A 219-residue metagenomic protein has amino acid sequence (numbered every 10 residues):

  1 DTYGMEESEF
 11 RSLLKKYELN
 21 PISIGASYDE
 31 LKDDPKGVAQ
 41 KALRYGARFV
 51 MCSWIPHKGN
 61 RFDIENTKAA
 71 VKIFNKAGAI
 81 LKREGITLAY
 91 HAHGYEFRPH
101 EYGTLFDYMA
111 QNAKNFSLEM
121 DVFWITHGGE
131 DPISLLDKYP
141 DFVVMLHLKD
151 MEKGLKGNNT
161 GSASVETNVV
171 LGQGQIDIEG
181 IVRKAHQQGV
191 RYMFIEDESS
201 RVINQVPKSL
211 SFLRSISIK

Functional and structural regions predicted by a protein language model:
D1, S23-G25, M51, A89 (+3 more regions): Conserved beta-strand positions in the central sheet of alpha/beta enzyme cores
D1-K15: Glycine-rich, proline-tolerant flexible connector loops at the mouths of alpha/beta enzymes
T2-Y3, S27-E30, P56-K58, G94-E96 (+3 more regions): Active-site-proximal loop/turn and secondary-structure-junction residues that shape catalytic pockets, frequently
E6-E9, K32-A42, G128-L136, I178-I181: Short, acidic/polar
S8, N20, Y28-L118, I203: Active-site acidic/histidine proton-transfer and metal-coordination neighborhood in alpha/beta enzyme cores
L14, A42, L88, D121 (+5 more regions): Conserved, mostly hydrophobic/aromatic
L81-Q175: Acidic/histidine-rich catalytic cores of soluble enzymes
V202-K219: C-terminal helical cap(s) of enzyme catalytic domains, especially alpha/beta-barrels
